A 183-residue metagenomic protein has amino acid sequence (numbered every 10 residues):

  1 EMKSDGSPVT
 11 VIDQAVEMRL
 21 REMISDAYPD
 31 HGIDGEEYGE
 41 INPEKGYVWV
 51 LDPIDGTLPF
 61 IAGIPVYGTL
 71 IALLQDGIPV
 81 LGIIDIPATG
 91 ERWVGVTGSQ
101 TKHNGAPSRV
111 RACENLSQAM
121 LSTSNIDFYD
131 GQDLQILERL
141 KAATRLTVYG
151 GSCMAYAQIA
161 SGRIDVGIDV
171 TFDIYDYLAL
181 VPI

Functional and structural regions predicted by a protein language model:
E1-I54: N-terminal subdomain of lithium-sensitive/metallo-dependent phosphomonoesterases centered on the IMPase/IPPase/PAP
D13, F60-G63, V148-Y149: Short glycine/threonine-rich catalytic loop with a Thr-x-Gly-x-Asp
D13, I24, T57, I86 (+3 more regions): Residue-level signal for inorganic ion chemistry
Q14, E37, P53-G56, P87 (+2 more regions): Generic detector of well-ordered alpha-helical packing
Q14-A27, D76, Q135-A142, P182: Replace "anionic and nucleotidyl ligands
P43-K102: DPxDG-like acidic metal-binding loop motif
R109-I183: An extended, acidic
